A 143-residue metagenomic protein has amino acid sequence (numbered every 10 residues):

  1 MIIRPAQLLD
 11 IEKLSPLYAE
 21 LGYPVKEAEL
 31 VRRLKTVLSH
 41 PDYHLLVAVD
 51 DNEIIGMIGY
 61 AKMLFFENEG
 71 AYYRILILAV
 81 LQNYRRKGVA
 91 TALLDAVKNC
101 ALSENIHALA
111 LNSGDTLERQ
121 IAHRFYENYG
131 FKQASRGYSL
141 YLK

Functional and structural regions predicted by a protein language model:
M1-L9, K143: Conserved N-terminal entry element of GNAT/NAT acetyltransferase domains
L8-G70, L76: Acetyl-CoA-dependent GNAT
Y43, Q133-Y138: Short hydrophobic/aromatic beta-strand or adjacent loop that forms the aromatic wall/cage of a ligand/substrate-binding
M63-F65, V80-N83, G114-E118, K143: Short coil/turn motifs at secondary-structure junctions
I75, L109-S113: Conserved hydrophobic beta-strand within the GNAT/NAT acetyltransferase core sheet that lines the active-site cleft
V80, R86-N99, R124, N128: Conserved acetyl-CoA-binding loop-helix of GNAT-fold acetyltransferases
K87, E104-H107: Short coil/turn segments at alpha/beta junctions that flank glycine-rich nucleotide-binding fingerprints
T91, H107, D115-S135: Conserved active-site alpha-helix within GNAT-family acetyltransferase domains
